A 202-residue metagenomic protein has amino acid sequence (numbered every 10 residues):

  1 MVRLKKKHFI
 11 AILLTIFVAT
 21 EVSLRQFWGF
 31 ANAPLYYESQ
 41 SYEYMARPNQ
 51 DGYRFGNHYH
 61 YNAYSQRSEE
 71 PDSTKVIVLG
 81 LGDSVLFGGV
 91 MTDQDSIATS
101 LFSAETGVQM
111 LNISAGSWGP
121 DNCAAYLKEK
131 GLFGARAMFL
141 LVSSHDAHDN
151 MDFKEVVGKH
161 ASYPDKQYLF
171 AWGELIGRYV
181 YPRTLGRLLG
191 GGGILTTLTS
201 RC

Functional and structural regions predicted by a protein language model:
M1-K5: Short, Lys/Arg-rich N-terminal segment immediately upstream of the first membrane anchor
K6-L13, Y179, L188: Alpha-helical transmembrane segments
H8-R25: Hydrophobic membrane-insertion alpha-helices, especially the h-region of bacterial N-terminal signal peptides
T20, G82-D83, V142: Active-site flanking residues adjacent to catalytic metal/cofactor-binding acidic residues
F27-E105: Membrane/wall-proximal cationic-aromatic binding patches
F30-Y37, P120-C202: Interaction-surface signature
I77-L81, L111, M138: Conserved beta-strand elements of the Class I
V85-F87, Q109, A115-P120, S144-D149: Solvent-exposed loop/turn segments at secondary-structure junctions within structured extracellular/periplasmic domains
